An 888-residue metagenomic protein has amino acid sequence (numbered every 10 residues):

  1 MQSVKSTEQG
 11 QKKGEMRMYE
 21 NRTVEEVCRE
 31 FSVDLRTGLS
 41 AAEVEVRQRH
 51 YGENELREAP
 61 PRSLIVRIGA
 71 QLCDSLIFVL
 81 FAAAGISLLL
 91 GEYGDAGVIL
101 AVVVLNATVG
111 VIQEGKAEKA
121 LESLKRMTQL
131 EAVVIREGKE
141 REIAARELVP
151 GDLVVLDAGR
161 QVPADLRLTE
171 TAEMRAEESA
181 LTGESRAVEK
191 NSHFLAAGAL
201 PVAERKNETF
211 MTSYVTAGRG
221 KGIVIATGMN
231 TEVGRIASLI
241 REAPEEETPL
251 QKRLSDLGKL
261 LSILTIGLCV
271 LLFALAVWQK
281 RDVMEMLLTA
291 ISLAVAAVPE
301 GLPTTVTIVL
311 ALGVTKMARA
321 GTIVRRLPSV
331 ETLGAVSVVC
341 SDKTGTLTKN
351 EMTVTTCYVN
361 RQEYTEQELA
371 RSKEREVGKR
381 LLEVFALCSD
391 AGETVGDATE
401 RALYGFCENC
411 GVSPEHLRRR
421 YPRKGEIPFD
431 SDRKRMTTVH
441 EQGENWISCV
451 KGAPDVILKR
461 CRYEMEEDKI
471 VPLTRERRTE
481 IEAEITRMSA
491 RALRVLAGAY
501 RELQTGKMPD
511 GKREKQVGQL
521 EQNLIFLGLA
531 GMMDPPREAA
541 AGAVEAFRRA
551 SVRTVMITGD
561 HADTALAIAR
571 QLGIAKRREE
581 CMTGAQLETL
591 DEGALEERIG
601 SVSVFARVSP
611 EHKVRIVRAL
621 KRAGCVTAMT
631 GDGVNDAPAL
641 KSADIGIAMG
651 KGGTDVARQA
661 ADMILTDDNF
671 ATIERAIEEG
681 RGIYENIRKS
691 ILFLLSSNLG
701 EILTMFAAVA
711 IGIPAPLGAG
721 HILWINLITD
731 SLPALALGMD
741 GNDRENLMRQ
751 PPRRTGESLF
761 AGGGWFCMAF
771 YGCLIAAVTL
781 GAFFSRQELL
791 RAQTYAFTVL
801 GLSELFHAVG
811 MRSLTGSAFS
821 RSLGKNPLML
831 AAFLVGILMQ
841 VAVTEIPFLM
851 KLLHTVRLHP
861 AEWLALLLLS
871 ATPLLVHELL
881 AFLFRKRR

Functional and structural regions predicted by a protein language model:
M1-S6, G10-M748, C773, F784 (+2 more regions): Conserved cytosolic headpiece of P-type ATPases
T729, I775, T794-A808: Generic alpha-helical transmembrane segments
P752-G772, L790-R791, Y795: Membrane-water interface at loop-to-transmembrane-helix junctions
F783-L789: Long hydrophobic segments that form regular secondary structure
M811: A C-terminal functional module that forms or caps the active site or interfaces directly with catalytic machinery
